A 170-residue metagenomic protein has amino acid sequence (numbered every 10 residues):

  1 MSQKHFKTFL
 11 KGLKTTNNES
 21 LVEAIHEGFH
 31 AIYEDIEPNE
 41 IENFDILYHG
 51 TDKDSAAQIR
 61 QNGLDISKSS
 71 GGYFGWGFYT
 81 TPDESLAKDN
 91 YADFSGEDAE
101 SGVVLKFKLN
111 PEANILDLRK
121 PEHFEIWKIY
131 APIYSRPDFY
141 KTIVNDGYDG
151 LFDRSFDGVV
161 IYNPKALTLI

Functional and structural regions predicted by a protein language model:
S2-L13: Short linear clamp-binding motif
Q3, E84, R136-P137: Alpha-helix initiation and N-capping motif
T15-V22, H26-Y73, Y91, S95-I170: Active-site and NAD+-binding cores of ADP-ribose-processing enzymes
K53, E84-S85: Alpha-helix N-cap/helix-start and coil->helix boundary motif
G75-G77: Glycine-rich phosphate-binding loop of ATP-grasp-fold ATP-dependent ligases
S85-Y91: Short amphipathic alpha-helices within nucleic acid-binding modules
